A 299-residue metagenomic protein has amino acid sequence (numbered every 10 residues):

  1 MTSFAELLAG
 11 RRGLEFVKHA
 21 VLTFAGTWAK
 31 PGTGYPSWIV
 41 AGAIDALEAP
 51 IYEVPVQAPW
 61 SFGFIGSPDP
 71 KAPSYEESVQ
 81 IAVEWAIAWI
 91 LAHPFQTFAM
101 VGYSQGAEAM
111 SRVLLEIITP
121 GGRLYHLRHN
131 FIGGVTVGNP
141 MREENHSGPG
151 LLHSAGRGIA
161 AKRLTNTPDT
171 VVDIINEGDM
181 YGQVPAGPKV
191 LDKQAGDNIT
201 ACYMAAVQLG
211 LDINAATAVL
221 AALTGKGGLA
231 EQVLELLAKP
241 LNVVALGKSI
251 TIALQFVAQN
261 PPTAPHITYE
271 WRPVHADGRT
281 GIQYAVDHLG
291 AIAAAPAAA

Functional and structural regions predicted by a protein language model:
T2-L14, T23-P73, E77-A92, L115-A299: Surface cap/lid and interfacial helix-loop subdomains adjacent to catalytic sites that gate substrate access
A20-L22, A99: Conserved beta-strand elements of the Class I
I90, T97-V101: Structured, beta-strand-rich domain cores that present glycine/charged loop surfaces used to bind extended ligands
M100-S111: Gly/Ala-rich beta-loop-alpha elbow adjacent to hydrolase catalytic centers
